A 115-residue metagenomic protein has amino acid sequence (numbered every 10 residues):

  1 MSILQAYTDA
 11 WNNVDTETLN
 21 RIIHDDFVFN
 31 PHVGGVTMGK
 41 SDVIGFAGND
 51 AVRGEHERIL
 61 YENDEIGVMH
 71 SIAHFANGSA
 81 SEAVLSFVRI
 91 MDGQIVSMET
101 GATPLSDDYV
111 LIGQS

Functional and structural regions predicted by a protein language model:
I3, N13-V28: Short, well-ordered alpha-helical segments enriched in acidic and aromatic residues
Q5-D9: Amphipathic alpha-helical repeat scaffolds
D26-T37: A short gly/proline-enriched turn/hairpin at secondary-structure junctions
N30, I44-S115: A beta-strand edge to alpha-helix "cap/lid" segment located at domain peripheries
